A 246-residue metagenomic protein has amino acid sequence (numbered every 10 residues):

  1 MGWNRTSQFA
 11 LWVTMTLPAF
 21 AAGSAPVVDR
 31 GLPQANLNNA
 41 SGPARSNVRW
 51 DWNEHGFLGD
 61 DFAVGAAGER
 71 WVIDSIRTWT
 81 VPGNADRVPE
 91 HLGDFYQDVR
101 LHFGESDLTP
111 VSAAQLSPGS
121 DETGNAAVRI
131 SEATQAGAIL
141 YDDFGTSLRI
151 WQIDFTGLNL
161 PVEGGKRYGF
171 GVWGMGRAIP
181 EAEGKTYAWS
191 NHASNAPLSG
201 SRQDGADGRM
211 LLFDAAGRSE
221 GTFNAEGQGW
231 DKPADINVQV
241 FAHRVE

Functional and structural regions predicted by a protein language model:
M1-A10: Bacterial N-terminal signal peptides that target proteins for export
V13-A22: Hydrophobic h-region of N-terminal signal peptides that target proteins for export in Gram-negative bacteria
A21-D51, V245-E246: Boundary/junction segments of secreted and surface-exposed precursor proteins
W52-A67, W151-F155: Short beta-strands within extracellular/lumenal beta-sheet-rich domains
A66-R77, E163-R167: Extended extracellular/luminal ectodomain segments enriched in beta-structured repeat modules
W71-E90: A short beta-strand element within beta-rich, extracytoplasmic domains of secreted/secretory-pathway proteins
E90-Q203: Aromatic- and Gly/Pro-enriched, solvent-exposed loop/edge beta-strand patches characteristic of beta-rich domains
N191-E246: PGST-rich, cysteine-poor low-complexity/disordered linker and tail segments that act as flexible spacers
